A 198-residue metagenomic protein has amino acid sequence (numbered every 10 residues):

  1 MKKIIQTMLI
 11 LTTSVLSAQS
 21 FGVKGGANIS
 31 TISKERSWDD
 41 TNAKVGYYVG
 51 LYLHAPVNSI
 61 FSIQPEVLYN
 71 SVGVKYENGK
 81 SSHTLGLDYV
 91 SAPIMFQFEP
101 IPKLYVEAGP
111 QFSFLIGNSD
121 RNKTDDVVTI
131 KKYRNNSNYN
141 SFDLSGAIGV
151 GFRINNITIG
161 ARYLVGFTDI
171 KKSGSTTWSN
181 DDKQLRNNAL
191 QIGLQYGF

Functional and structural regions predicted by a protein language model:
M1-K24, L194-F198: Bacterial Sec-dependent N-terminal signal peptides
L16-A18, N58, I101, N155-I157: Outer-membrane beta-barrel channels and translocator barrels
S20-R36: Short N-terminal segments immediately surrounding and downstream of signal-peptide cleavage
V23, A27, Y47-V57, V67-Y69 (+5 more regions): Residues on the lipid-exposed face of transmembrane beta-strands in outer-membrane beta-barrel proteins
N28-I32, N70-V74, S113-G117, L164-I170: Structural signature of outer-membrane beta-barrel domains
S33-D40, K75-S81, S119-V127, K171-T177: Outer-membrane beta-barrel translocator domains and adjoining extracellular loop/strand segments of Gram-negative
W38-V45, S81-G86, S137-N140, N180-R186: Replace "Gram-negative outer membrane beta-barrel proteins" with "bacterial and organellar outer membrane beta-barrel
Q64-E66, K75, R134-G197: Predominantly the C-terminal beta-signal and adjacent terminal strand-loop region of outer-membrane beta-barrel
